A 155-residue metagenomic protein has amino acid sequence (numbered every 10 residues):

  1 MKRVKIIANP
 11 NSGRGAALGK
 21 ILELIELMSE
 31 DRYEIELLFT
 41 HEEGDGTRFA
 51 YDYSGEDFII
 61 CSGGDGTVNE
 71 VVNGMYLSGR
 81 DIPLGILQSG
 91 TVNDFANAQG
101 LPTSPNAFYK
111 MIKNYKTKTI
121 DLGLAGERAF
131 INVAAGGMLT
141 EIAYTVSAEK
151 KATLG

Functional and structural regions predicted by a protein language model:
M1-S62, N69, A107: ATP/NTP phosphate-donor binding region
N9, D65, T140-I142: A residue-level signal for conserved active-site and pocket-lining positions in enzyme catalytic cores
D31, L38-T40, L77-G155: Catalytic core of DAGKc-family lipid kinases
D45-R48, E70-V71, D94-F95, E141: Phosphate- and divalent-cation-binding pockets in alpha/beta enzyme and binding domains that engage nucleotide-derived
R48-A50, G74-M75, K113: Short, flexible, glycine/charge-rich loop motifs used to bind or transfer phosphoryl groups or to couple energy/partner
G63-D65, G90: A short acidic Gly-Thr/Ser loop motif
T67-G79: Short Gly/Thr/Asp-enriched flexible loops that form oxyanion-binding sites at enzyme active sites
